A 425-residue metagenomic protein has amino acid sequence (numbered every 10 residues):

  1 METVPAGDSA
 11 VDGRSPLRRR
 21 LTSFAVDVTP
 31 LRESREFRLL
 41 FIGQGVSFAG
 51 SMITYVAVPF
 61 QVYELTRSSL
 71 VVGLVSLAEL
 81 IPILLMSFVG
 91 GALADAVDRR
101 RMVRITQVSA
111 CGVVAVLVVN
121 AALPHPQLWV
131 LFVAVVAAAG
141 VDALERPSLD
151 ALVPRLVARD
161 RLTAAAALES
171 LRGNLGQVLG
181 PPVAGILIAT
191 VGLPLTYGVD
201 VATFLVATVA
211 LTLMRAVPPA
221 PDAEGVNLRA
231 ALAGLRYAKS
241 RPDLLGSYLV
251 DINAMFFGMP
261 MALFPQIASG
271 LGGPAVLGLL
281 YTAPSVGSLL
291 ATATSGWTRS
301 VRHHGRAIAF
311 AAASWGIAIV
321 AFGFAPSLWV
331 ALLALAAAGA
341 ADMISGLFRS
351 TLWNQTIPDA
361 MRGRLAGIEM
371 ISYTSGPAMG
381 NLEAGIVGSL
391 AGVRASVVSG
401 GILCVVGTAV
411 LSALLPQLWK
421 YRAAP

Functional and structural regions predicted by a protein language model:
M1-P425: Alpha-helical transmembrane-bundle signature of multi-pass membrane transport and export proteins
